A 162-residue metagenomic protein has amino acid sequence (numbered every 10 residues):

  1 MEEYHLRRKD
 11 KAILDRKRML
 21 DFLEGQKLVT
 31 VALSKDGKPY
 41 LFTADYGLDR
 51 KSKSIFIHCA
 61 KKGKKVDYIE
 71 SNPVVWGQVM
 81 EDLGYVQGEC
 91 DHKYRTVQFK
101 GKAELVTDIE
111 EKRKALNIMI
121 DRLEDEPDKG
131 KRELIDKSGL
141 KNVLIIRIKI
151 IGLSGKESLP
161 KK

Functional and structural regions predicted by a protein language model:
M1-E24: Extreme N-terminal tail/first-helix region
E2-D10, G84-K162: Charged, gly/pro-rich active-site loop segments
I13-L14, G25-T30, D128-G130: Short Pro/Gly-enriched beta-strand edge/turn motifs at strand-loop
L23, Y68-I69, M119: A generic structural signal for nonpolar/aromatic side chains embedded in well-ordered alpha-helices
Q26-K61, G77: Short beta-strand segments
T30, F56, W76, K100 (+1 more regions): Beta-strand secondary-structure signal
G63-K64, K162: Short, surface-exposed beta-strand-loop junctions and turns on beta-sheet-rich folds
K65-Y94: Helix-adjacent hinge/juxtasegments
